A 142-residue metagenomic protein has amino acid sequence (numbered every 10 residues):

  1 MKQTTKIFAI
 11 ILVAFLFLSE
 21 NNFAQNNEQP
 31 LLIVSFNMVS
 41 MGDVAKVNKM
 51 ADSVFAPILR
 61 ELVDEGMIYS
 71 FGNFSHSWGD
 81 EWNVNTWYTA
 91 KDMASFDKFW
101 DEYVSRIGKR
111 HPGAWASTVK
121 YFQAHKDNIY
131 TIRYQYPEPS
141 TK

Functional and structural regions predicted by a protein language model:
M1-N27: Bacterial Sec-dependent N-terminal signal peptides
A24, L59-N85: Short, glycine- and small/hydrophobic-rich beta-strand elements in well-ordered beta-sheets
N26-E28, S77-W82, K120-H125: Extracellular/periplasmic catalytic domains that process cell-envelope and extracellular macromolecules
E28-S40: Active-site-flanking beta-strand signature of metal-NTP-handling nucleotidyl enzymes and homologous cyclase-like
M38-D43, K91-D92: Short acidic-aromatic low-complexity motifs
D43-K49, S95-K98: Short, conserved charged micro-motifs
V54, E61-Y69, W87-Q135: An amphipathic, aromatic/His-enriched active-site/gating alpha helix that lines ligand/cofactor pockets
T141-K142: Short, solvent-exposed mixed-charge patches
